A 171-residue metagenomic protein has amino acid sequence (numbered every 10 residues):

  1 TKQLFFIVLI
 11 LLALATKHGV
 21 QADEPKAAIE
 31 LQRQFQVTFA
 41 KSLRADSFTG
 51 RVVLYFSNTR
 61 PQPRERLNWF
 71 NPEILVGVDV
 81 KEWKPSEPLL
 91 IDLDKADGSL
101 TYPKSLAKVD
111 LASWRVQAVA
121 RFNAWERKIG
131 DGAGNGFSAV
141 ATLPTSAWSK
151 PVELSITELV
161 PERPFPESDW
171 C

Functional and structural regions predicted by a protein language model:
F6-A15: Bacterial N-terminal signal peptides
K26-A28, G136-C171: A domain-start/cap signature at the N-terminus of enzymes
F35-R44, N58-R64: Short amphipathic, basic-aromatic surface patches that mediate peripheral association with negatively charged
D46-V53, N68-E73, V109-S113: Short coil-to-beta strand junction motifs in C2/discoidin
V53-S86: Contiguous segments within soluble domain cores/interaction surfaces
P61, A120-G136: Short acidic/polar inter-strand loop motif in beta-rich domains
K81-S105: A beta-strand/beta-hairpin structural motif
A107-N123: A short tyrosine-centered beta-strand micro-motif
